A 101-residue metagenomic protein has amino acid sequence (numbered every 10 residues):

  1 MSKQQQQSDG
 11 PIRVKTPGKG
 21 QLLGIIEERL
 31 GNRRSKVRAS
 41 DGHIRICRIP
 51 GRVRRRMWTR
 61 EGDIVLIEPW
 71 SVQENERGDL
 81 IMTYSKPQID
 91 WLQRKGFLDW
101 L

Functional and structural regions predicted by a protein language model:
M1-L22: Short boundary/loop segments of OB/S1/cold-shock single-stranded nucleic-acid-binding domains
M1-Q6, L92-L101: Long, charged, low-complexity intrinsically disordered regions
G20-G31: N-terminal, positively charged regions that mediate nucleic acid binding
E28, A39, P69, M82-Y84: Flexible glycine-/small-residue-rich
N32-V37: Short aromatic-glycine-enriched beta-strand elements
D41-G51: Short, structured beta-strand/loop micro-motifs enriched in basic residues and often containing a Trp
V53-L66: Short nucleic-acid-contacting surface segments enriched for D/E, G, S/T with interspersed K/R
S71-L98: OB-fold/S1-family single-stranded nucleic acid-binding modules
